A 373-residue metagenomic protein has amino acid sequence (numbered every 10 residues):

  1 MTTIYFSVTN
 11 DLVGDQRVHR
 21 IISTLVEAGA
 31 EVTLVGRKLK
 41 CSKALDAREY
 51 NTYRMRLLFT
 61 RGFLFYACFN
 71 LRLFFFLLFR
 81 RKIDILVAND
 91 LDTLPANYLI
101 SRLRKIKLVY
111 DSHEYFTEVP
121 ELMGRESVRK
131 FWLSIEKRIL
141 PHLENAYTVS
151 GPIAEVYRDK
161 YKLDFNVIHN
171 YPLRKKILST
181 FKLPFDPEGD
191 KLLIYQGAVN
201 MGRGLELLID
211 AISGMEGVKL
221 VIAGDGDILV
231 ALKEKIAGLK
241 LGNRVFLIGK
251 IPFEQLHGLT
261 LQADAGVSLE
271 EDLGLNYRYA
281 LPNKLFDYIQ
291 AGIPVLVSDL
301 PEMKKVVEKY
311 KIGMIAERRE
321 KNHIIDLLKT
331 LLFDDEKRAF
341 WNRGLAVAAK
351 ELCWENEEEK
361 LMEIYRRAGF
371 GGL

Functional and structural regions predicted by a protein language model:
M1-C41, N145, D210-S213, L373: N-terminal subdomain of nucleotide-sugar transferases
I4-S7, Y147, D186-I212, L220-V221 (+2 more regions): Conserved donor-binding/catalytic core segment of Leloir-type glycosyltransferases
T33-G36, Y53, L133-S179, F246-I248: Donor nucleotide-sugar binding/catalytic pocket of nucleotide-sugar-dependent glycosyltransferases
F65-C68, K107, F116-I139, R174 (+1 more regions): Nucleotide-sugar donor phosphate/pyrophosphate-binding loop at the beta->alpha transition of glycosyltransferases
L71-F79, P95, L99-L103, Y110 (+2 more regions): Membrane-proximal helix-turn-helix segments that form the acceptor-binding/catalytic region of lipid-linked
D190, V230-G258, A265: Nucleotide-activated donor-binding/catalytic signature segment of Leloir-type glycosyltransferases, i.e., the conserved
R244, L259-R278, I293: Acidic donor-binding loop of glycosyltransferase active sites
K309-Y310, M314-K321, T330-E336: Conserved acidic donor-binding segment of nucleotide-sugar-dependent glycosyltransferases
